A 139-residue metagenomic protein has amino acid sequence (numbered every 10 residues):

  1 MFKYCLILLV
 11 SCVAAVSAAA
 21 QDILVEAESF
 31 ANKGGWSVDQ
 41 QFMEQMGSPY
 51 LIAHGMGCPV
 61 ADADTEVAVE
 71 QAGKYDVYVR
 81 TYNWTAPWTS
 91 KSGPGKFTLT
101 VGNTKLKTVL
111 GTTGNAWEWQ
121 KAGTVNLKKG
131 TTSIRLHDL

Functional and structural regions predicted by a protein language model:
M1-F2: N-terminal secretory signal peptides that target proteins for export/translocation
C5-A15: Bacterial N-terminal signal peptides
A19-L139: Extracytoplasmic
